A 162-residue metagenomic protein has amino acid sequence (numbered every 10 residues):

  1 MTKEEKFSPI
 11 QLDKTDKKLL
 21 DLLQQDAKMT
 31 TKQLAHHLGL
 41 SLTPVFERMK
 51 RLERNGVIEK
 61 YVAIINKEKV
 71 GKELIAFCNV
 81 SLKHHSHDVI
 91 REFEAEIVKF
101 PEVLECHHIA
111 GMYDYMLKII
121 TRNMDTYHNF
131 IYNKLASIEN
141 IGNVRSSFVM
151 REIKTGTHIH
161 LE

Functional and structural regions predicted by a protein language model:
M1-E162: A compositional/biophysical signature of low hydrophobicity enriched in polar/charged and small residues
